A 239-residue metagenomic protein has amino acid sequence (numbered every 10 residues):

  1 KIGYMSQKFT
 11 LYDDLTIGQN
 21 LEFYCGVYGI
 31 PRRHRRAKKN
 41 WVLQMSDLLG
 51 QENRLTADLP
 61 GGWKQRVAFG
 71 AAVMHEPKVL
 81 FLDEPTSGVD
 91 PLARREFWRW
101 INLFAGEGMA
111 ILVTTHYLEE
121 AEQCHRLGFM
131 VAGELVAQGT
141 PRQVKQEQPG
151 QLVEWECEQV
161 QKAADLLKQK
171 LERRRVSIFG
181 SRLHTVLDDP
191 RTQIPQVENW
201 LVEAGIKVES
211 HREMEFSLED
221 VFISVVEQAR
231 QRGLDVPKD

Functional and structural regions predicted by a protein language model:
K8, L15-V27: Q-loop/switch helix immediately C-terminal to the Walker
D14, L55-P60: Conserved ABC ATPase signature
E22, G26, R33-Q51: Conserved ABC ATPase "signature" region
F69: Hydrophobic anchor residue at the start of the ABC signature
E76: Conserved catalytic motifs of ABC-family nucleotide-binding domains
L80-D83: Catalytic Walker B motif of ABC-type/P-loop ATPase nucleotide-binding domains
R99-D188: ABC transporter nucleotide-binding domain
